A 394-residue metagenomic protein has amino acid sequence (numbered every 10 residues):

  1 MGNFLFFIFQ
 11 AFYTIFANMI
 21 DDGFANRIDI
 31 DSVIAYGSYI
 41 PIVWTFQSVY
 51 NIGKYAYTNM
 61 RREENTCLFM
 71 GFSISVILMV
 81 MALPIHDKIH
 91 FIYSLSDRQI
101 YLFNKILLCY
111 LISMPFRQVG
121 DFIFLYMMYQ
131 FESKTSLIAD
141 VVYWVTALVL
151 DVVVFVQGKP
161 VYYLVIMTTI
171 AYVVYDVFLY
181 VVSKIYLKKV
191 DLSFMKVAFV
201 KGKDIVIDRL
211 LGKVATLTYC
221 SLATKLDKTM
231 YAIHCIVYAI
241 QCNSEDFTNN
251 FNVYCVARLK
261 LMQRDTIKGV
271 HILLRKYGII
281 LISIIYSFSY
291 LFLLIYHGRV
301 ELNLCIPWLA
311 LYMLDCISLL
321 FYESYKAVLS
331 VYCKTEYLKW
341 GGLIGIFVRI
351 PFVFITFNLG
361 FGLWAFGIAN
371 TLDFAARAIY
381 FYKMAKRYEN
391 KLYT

Functional and structural regions predicted by a protein language model:
M1-N3, Y101-L102, V161-K213, R387-T394: Interhelical loop/hinge segments that connect adjacent transmembrane helices in multipass membrane
G2-N51, Y55, S113-R117, K203-L261 (+3 more regions): Transmembrane helix-bundle signature of multi-pass secondary active exporters and lipid flippases
R27-I30, Y129-Q130, V156-G158, K225-K228 (+2 more regions): Helix-loop interface residues and adjacent transmembrane-helix termini in multi-pass membrane transporters, primarily
V33-M79, G120-F131, Y231-S289, Y322-Y337: Small-residue-rich hydrophobic transmembrane alpha-helices
G37-I40, G71, L107-Y110, M114 (+10 more regions): Residue-level recognition of transmembrane alpha-helices in multi-pass small-molecule transporters/permeases
S38-P41, D97-I123, V300-Y325, P351: Alpha-helical transmembrane segments of multi-pass membrane proteins
I77-K105, I280-I306: Short membrane-interface helical motifs at transmembrane helix boundaries in multi-pass membrane transporters
K134, W144-D176, N303, E336 (+4 more regions): Membrane-interface helix-loop junctions in multi-pass transport and translocation proteins
